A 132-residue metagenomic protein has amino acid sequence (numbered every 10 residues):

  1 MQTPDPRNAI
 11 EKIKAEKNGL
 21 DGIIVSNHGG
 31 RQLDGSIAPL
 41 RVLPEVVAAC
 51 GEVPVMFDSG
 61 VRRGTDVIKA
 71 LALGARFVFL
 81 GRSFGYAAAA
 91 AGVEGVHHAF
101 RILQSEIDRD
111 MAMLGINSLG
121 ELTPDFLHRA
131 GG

Functional and structural regions predicted by a protein language model:
M1-F57, T65-A87, L119: Alpha/beta enzyme core
P39-A49, A88-D108: C-terminal helical cap(s) of enzyme catalytic domains, especially alpha/beta-barrels
E45-V46, T65-D66, V96-R101, S118-L127: Noncatalytic linker/hinge segments flanking ATPase motor cores
E106-G132: Charged C-terminal helix
